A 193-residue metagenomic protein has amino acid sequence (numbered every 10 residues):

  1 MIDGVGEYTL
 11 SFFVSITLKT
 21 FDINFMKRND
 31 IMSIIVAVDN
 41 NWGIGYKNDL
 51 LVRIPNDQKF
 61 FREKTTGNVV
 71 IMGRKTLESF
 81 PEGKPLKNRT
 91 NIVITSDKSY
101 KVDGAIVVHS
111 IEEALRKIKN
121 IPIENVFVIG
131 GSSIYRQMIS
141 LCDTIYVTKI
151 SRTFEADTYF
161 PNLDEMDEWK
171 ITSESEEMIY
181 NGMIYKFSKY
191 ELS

Functional and structural regions predicted by a protein language model:
M1-V14, T20: Positively charged N-terminal leader segments that act as targeting/secretion signals
T20, F25-R28: N-terminal cationic leader/targeting segments used for protein routing and processing
K27-S193: Enzymes that bind and transform nitrogen-containing heteroaromatic metabolites
